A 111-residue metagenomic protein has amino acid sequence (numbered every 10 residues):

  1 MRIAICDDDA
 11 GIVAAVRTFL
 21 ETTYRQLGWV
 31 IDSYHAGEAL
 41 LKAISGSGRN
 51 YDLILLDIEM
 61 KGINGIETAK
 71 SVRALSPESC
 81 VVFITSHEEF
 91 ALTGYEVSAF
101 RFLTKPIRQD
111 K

Functional and structural regions predicted by a protein language model:
M1-L20, I54: Conserved acidic segment of CheY-like receiver
I5, S33, F83-I84: Conserved SAM-binding loop
R17-E21, S45, R73: Class I S-adenosyl-L-methionine
T23-L27, L75-P77: Short helix-capping segments at alpha-helix termini
R25-A36, A43: Short hydrophobic/Thr-rich beta-strand motif most characteristic of the beta2 strand and flanking loop of CheY-like
K42, N50-K111: CheY-like receiver
